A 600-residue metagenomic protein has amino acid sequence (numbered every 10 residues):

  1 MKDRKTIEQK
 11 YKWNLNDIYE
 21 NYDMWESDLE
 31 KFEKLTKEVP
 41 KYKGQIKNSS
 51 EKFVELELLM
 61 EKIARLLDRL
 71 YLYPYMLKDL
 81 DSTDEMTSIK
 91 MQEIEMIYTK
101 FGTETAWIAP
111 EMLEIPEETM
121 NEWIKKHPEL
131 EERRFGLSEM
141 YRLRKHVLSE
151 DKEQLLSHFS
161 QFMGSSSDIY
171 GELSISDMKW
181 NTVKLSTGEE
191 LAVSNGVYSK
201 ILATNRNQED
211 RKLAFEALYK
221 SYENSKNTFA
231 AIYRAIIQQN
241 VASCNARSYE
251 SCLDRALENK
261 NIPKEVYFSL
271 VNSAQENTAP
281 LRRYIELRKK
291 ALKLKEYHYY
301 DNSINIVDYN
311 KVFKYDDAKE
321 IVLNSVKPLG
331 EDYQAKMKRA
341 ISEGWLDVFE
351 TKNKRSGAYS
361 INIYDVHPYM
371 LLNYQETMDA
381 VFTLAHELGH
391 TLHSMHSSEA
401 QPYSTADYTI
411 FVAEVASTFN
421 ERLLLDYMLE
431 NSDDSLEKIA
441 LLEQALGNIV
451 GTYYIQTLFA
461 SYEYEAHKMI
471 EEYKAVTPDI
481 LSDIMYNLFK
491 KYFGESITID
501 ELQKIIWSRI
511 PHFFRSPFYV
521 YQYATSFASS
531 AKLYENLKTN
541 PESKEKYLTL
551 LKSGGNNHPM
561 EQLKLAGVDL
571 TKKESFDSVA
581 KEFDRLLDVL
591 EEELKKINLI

Functional and structural regions predicted by a protein language model:
M1-D308, E593-I600: A well-structured
K5-I7, I108, M112-P116, F135-V147 (+9 more regions): C-terminal, non-catalytic "cap/extension" segments appended to globular domains
S248, Q375-M395, S417, R422 (+1 more regions): Active-site recognition of the HExxH zinc-binding catalytic motif
A291-P328, Q334-A335, Y369, H393 (+4 more regions): Long, K/E/R/D-enriched contiguous segments that form extended
N310-Y315, I363-A385: Short pre-active-site segment immediately N-terminal to the catalytic Zn-binding motif
K311-F313, L346-V366: Catalytic zinc-binding patch centered on the HExxH motif and its immediate surroundings that defines zinc-dependent
N324-A335, I361, H390, S394-P402 (+1 more regions): Conserved helix-loop functional segments at active or binding sites
Y408-L436, A445-G447, G451, S526: Post-HExxH zinc-binding segment in Zn-dependent metallohydrolases
